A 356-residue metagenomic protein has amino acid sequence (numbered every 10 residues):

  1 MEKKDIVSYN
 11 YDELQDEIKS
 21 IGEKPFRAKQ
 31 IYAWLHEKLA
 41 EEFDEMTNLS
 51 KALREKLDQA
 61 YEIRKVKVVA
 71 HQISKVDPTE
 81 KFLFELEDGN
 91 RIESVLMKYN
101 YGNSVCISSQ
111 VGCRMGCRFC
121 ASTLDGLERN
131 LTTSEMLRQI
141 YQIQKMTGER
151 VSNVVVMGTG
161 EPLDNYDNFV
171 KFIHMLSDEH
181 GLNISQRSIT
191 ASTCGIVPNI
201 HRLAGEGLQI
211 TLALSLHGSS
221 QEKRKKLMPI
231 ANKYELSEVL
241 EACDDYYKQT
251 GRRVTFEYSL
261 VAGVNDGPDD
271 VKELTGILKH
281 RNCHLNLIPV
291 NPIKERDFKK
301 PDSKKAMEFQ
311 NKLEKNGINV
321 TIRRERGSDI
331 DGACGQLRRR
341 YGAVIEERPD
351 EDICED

Functional and structural regions predicted by a protein language model:
M1-I92, D244-R253, Y258-D356: Auxiliary Fe-S-binding modules of radical SAM enzymes
Q30, Q110, M136-Q139, Q310: Glutamine-centric residue-chemistry signal
E80, I92, N103-I107, M115 (+1 more regions): Generic beta-strand structural signal
D88-G102: P-loop NTP-binding catalytic core
K98-E135: Canonical Radical SAM [4Fe-4S] cluster-binding loop centered on the CxxxCxxC motif and its immediate flanking residues
T123-N153: Conserved alpha-helical substructure of the radical SAM core
Q144-N153, G158-N316, V320-R323: Conserved AdoMet/S-adenosylmethionine-binding subsite of the radical SAM
